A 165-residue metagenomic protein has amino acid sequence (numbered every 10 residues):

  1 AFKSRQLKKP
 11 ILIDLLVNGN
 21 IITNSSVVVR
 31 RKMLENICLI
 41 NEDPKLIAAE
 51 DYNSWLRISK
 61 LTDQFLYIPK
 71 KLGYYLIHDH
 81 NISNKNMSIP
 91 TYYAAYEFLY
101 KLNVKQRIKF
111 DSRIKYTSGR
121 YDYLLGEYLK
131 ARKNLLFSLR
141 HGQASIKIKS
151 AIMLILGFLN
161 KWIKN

Functional and structural regions predicted by a protein language model:
A1-N86: Conserved nucleotide-sugar donor-binding catalytic segment
I40-E42, Q106, D122: Short, contiguous strand/loop micro-motifs
K71-D79, S83-K109, L129-H141: Catalytic core of nucleotide-sugar-dependent glycosyltransferases
R107-F110, K147-K149: Short, aromatic-rich membrane-interface segments at the entry and exit of alpha-helical transmembrane domains
D122-N165: Membrane-interface aromatic/basic loop that binds lipid-linked glycans or pyrophosphate carriers, typified by
